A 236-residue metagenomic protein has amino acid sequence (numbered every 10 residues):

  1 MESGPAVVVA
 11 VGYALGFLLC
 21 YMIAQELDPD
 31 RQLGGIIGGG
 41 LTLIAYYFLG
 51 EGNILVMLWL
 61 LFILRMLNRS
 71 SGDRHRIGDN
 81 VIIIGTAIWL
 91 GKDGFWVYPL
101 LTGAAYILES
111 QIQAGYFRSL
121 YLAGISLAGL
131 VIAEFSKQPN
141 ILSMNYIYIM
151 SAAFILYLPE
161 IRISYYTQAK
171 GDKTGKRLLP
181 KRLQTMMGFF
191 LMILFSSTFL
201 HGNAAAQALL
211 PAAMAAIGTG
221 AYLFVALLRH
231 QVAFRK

Functional and structural regions predicted by a protein language model:
M1, I37-L43, L130-E134: Membrane-embedded alpha-helical segments in integral membrane proteins
M1-C20: N-terminal signal-anchor module of multipass membrane proteins
E2-S3, Y46-I54, W89-Y98, Q138-P139 (+1 more regions): Transmembrane helix interruption/hinge and helix-loop junction motifs
A6-V7, W96-G103, L120: Transmembrane-embedded, aromatic-rich helix segments that form part of the hydrophobic channel/pocket engaging
L15-I23, I44, W59-S70, A87-I88 (+3 more regions): Alpha-helical transmembrane segments and their membrane-interface exit regions
M22-G94, L108-E109: Membrane-interface helix-loop-helix junctions at boundaries between adjacent transmembrane segments
R31-G35, S71-I88, L108-A133, S143-S151 (+1 more regions): Cytoplasm-facing juxtamembrane segments at the starts of transmembrane helices in multi-pass membrane proteins
F135-K236: C-terminal transmembrane helix-loop-helix hairpin of multi-pass membrane proteins
